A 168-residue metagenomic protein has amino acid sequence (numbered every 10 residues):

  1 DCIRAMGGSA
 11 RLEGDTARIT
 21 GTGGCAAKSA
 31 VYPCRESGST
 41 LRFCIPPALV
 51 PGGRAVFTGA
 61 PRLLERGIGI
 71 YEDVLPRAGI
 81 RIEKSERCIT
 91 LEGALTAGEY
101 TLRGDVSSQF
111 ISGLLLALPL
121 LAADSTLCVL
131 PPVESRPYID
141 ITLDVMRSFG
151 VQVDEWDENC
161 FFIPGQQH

Functional and structural regions predicted by a protein language model:
D1-H168: Structural preference for solvent-exposed beta-strand-turn elements and adjacent flexible terminal/loop segments within
